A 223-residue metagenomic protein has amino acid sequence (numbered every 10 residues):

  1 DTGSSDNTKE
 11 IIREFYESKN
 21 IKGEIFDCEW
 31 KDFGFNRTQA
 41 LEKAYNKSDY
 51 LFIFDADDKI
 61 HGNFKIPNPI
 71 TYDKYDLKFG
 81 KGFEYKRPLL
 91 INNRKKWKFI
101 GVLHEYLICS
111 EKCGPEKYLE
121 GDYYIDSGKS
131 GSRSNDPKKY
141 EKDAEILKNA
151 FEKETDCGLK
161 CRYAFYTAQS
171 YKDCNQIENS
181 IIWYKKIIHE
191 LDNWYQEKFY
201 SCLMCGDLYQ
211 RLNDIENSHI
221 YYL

Functional and structural regions predicted by a protein language model:
D1-I12, E29-W30, A56: A conserved acidic beta->alpha catalytic loop
E10-Q39, K43: Conserved donor nucleotide-binding strand/loop of the catalytic core
G34-E42, S48, F52-F54, D58-I182: Catalytic-site signature of metal-activated, phosphate-bearing donor transferases, centered on the GT-A/GT-A-like
A150, I187-I188: Alpha-helical solenoid scaffolds that mediate protein-protein interactions, centered on TPR/SEL1-like repeats but also
K153, E190-W194: Structural marker of alpha-solenoid helical repeat scaffolds
F165, L203, Y222-L223: TPR/TPR-like alpha-solenoid signature
Y184-K185, Y222: Inward-facing hydrophobic residues that define packing positions of alpha-helical scaffold repeats
